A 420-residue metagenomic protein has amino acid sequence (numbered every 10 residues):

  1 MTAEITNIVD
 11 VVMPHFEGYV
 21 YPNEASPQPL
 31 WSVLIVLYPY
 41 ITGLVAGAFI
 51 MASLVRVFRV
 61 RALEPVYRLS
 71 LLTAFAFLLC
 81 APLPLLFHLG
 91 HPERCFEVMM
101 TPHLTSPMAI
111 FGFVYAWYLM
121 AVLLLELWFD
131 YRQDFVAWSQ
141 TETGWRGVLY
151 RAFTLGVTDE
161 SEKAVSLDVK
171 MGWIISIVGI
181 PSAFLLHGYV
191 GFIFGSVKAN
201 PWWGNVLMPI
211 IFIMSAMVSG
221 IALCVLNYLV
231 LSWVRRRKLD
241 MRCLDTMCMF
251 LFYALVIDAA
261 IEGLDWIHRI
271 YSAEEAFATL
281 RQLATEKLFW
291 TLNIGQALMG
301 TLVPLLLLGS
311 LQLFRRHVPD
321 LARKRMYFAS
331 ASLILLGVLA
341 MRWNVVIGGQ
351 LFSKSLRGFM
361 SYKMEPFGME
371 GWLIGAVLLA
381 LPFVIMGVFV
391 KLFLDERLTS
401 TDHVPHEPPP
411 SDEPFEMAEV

Functional and structural regions predicted by a protein language model:
M1-V57, M386-G387, H403-P408, D412-V420: N-terminal signal-anchor module of multipass membrane proteins
T2-H15, F96-M100, E275-Q282, Q350-M364: Membrane-interfacial helical/loop segments at transmembrane boundaries in membrane proteins
T2-N7, V11, I41-R59, L69-T158 (+2 more regions): Transmembrane-helix bundle segments that line or gate the permeation/cavity pathway in multi-pass membrane proteins
P22-L34, M99-M108, S161-K170, A199-M208 (+2 more regions): Membrane-interface segments at the starts/ends of alpha-helical transmembrane spans
P29-Y40, L63-F75: Loop-to-helix transition at the N-terminal end of transmembrane alpha-helices
L34-Y38, A109-F113, M208-F212, E274-P304 (+1 more regions): Membrane-interface transmembrane-helix boundary segments in multi-pass integral membrane proteins
P39-I41, V60-R61, V122-K324, A329-S330 (+2 more regions): Long, contiguous internal "core" modules enriched in hydrophobic/ aromatic residues
R323-V420: TerminUS-proximal long segments
